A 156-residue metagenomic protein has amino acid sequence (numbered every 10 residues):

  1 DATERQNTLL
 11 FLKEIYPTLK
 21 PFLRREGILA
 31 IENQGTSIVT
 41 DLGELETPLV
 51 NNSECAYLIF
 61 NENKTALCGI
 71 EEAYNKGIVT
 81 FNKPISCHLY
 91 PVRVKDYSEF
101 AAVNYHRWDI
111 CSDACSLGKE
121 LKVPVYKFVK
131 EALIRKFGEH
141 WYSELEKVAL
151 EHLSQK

Functional and structural regions predicted by a protein language model:
D1-K156: Short loop/turn segments that flank or connect secondary-structure elements
